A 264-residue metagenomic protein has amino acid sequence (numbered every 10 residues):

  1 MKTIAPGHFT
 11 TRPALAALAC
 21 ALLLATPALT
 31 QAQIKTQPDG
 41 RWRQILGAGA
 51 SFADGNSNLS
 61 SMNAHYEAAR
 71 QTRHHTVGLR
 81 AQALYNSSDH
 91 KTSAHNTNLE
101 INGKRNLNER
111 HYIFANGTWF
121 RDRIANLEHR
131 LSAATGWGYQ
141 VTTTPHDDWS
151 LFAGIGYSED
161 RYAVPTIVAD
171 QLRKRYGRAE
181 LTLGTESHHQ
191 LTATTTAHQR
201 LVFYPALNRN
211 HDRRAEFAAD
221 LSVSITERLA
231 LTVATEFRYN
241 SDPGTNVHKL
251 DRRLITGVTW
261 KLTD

Functional and structural regions predicted by a protein language model:
Q37-F52, H75-L79: Transmembrane beta-strand segments of Gram-negative outer membrane beta-barrel proteins
W42, H74-L79, R110-I113, P145-W149 (+3 more regions): Repeated loop/turn-to-beta-strand initiation elements of outer-membrane beta-barrel proteins
W42, N58-M62, S93-T97, H129-A133 (+4 more regions): Residues that define the transmembrane beta-barrel architecture of outer-membrane proteins
A48-A50, L79-Y85, I101, A115-W119 (+5 more regions): Transmembrane beta-barrel strands of outer-membrane/channel proteins
A50-D54, T72, A83-S87, W119-R123 (+5 more regions): Transmembrane beta-strands of outer-membrane beta-barrel pores
F52-S60, S88-A94, R121-E128, P145 (+2 more regions): Solvent-exposed loop/turn segments connecting transmembrane beta-strands in outer-membrane beta-barrel proteins
H146-R228: Outer-membrane beta-barrel transmembrane domain signature
S224, L250-D264: Outer-membrane beta-barrel "beta-signal"
